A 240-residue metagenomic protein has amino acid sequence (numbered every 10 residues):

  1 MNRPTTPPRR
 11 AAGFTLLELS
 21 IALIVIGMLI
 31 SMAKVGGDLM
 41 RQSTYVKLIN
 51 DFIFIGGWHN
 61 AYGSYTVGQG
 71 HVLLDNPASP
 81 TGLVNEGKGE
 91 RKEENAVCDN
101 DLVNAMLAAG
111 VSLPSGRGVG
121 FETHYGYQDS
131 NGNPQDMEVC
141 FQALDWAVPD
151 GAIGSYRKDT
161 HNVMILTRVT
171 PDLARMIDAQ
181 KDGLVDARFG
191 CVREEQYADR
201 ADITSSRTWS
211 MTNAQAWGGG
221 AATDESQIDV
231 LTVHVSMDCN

Functional and structural regions predicted by a protein language model:
M1-P8: N-terminal secretory signal peptides that target proteins for export/translocation
P8-R41: N-terminal single-pass transmembrane signal-anchor helix
R41-I55: Membrane-proximal amphipathic alpha-helices that sit immediately adjacent to an N-terminal transmembrane/signal-anchor
T44, G63, V67, L107 (+1 more regions): Hydrophobic/aromatic-lined pockets within catalytic cores
I53, G57-P80, V111-S112: Alpha-helix exit/C-cap motif
D75-N240: Low-complexity, acidic interaction segments enriched in glycine
